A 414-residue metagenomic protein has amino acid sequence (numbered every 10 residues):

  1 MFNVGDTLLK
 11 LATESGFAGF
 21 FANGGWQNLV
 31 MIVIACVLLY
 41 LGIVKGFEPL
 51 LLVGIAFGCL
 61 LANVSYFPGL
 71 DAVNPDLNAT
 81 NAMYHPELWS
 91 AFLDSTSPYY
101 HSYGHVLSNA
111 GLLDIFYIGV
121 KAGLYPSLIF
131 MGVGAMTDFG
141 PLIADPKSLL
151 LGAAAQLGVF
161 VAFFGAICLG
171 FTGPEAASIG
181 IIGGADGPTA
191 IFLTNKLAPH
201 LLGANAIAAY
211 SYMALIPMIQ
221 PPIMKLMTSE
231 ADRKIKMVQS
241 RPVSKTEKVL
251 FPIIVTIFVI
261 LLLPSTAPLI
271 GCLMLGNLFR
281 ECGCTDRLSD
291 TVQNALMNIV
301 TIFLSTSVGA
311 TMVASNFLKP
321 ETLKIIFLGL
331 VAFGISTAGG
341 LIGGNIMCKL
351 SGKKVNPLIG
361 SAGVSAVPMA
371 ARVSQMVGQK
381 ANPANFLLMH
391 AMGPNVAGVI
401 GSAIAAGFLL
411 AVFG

Functional and structural regions predicted by a protein language model:
M1-T80, P86, S95, S108: N-terminal alpha-helical transmembrane segments of multi-pass membrane transport and channel/translocase proteins
G25, L142-F163, S315-L341, A391-N395: Entry/N-cap segments of selected transmembrane alpha helices and their immediately preceding amphipathic helices
L38, Y117-I143, G276-F279, M297-K319: Hydrophobic transmembrane alpha-helices of secondary-active transporters and Na+-translocating membrane complexes
V44-L52, L70, I115-F116, M136-L151 (+4 more regions): Interfacial helix-loop-helix linkers and transmembrane-helix boundary segments in multi-pass membrane proteins
I118-G123, F130-M136, L151-V161, G165 (+3 more regions): Alpha-helical membrane segments and immediately flanking helix-loop junctions that form or couple to the substrate/ion
H200-M218, L328-S336, I359: Alpha-helical transmembrane segments
A208-C284: Membrane-embedded hairpin module used as a gating/binding unit in multi-pass transport and secretion proteins
T256-G343: Transmembrane helical segments that form the transport core of multi-pass membrane transport proteins
